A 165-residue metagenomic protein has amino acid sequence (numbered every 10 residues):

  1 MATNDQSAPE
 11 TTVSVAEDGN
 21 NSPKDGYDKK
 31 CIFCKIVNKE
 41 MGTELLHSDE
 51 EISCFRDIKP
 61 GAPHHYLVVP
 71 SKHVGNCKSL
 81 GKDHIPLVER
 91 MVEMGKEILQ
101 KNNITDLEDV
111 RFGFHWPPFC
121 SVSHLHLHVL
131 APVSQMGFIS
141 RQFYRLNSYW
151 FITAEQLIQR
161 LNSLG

Functional and structural regions predicted by a protein language model:
M1-G165: HIT superfamily nucleotide-processing domains
